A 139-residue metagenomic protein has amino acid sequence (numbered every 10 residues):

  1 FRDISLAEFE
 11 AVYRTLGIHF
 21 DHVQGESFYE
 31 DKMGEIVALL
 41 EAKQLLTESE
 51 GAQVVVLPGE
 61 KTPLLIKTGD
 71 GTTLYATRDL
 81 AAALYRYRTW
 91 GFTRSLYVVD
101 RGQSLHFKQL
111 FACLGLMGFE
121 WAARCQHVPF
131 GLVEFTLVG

Functional and structural regions predicted by a protein language model:
R2-G139: Alpha-helical recognition segments enriched in aromatics with Gly/Pro capping that present substrate-recognition
